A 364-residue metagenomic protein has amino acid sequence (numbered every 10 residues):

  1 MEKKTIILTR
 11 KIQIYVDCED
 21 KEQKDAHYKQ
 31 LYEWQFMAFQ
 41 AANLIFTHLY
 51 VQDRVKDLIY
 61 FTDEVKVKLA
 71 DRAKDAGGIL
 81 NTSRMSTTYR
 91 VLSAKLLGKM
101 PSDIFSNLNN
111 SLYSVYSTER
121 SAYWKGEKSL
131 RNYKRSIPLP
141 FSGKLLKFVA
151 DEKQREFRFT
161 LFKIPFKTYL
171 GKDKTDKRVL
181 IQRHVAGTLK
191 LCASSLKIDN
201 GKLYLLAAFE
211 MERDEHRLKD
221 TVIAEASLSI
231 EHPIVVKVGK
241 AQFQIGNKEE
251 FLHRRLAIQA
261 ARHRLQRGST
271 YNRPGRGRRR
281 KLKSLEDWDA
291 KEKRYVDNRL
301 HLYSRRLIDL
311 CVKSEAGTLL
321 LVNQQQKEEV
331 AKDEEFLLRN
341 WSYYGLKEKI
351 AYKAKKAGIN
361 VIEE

Functional and structural regions predicted by a protein language model:
M1-L108, L112, T270-S284, Q325: Long, compositionally biased intrinsically disordered regions
K3, L206-E364: Positively charged, helix-rich recognition surfaces that bind polyanionic ligands
K4-C18, I137, I164-V179, F243-I245: Generic detection of short hydrophobic beta-strand segments and adjacent strand-loop junctions
Y15-E19, V149-D151, T160-F162, D199 (+2 more regions): A structural detector for beta-sheet-dominated domains
E64-D199, N340: Acidic carboxylate diad motif detector
L146, K153-F159, G201-L205, P233-I234 (+2 more regions): Hydrophobic residues embedded in beta-strands of well-ordered beta-sheets
S195-K202, E210-R213: Intrinsically disordered, low-complexity linker/loop segments enriched in Gly/Pro and charged/polar residues
